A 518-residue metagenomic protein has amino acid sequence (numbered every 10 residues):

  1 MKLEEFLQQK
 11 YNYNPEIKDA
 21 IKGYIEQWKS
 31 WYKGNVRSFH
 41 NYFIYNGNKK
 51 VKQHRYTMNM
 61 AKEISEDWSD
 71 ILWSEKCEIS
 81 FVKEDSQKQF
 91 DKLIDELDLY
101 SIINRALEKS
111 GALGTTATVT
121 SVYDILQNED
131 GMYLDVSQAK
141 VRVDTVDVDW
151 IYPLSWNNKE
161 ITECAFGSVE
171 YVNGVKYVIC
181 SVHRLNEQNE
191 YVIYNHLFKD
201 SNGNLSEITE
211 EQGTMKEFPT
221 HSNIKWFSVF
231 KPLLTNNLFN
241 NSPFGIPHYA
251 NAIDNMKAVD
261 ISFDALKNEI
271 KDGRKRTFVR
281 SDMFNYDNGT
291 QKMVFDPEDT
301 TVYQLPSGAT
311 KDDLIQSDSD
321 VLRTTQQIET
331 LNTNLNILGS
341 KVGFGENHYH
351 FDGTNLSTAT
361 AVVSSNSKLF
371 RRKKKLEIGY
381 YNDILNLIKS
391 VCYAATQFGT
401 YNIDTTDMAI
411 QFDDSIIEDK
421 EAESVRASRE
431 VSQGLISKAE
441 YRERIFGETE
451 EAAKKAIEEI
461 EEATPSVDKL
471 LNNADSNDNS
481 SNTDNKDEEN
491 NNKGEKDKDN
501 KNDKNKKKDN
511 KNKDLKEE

Functional and structural regions predicted by a protein language model:
M1-I161, K496, K506-K508, L515-E518: Extended, helix-rich architectural segments
F90, L335, I388, K438-A439: Generic structural marker for isolated residues within well-ordered, non-membrane alpha-helices of soluble domains
Y100-V119, L266-K275, D320-E421, V431: C-terminal amphipathic alpha-helical
A117-F244: Extended, regular secondary-structure scaffolds
L126-L134, S281-D299, S357, K389-D419 (+2 more regions): Charge-rich, acidic-biased intrinsically disordered regions
T209-S364, Q411: Extended, charged amphipathic alpha-helical segments
D313, R426-E518: Activation/maturation switch segments at domain boundaries
D318, T330, I337, A422-V425 (+1 more regions): Charged, long alpha-helical assembly modules
